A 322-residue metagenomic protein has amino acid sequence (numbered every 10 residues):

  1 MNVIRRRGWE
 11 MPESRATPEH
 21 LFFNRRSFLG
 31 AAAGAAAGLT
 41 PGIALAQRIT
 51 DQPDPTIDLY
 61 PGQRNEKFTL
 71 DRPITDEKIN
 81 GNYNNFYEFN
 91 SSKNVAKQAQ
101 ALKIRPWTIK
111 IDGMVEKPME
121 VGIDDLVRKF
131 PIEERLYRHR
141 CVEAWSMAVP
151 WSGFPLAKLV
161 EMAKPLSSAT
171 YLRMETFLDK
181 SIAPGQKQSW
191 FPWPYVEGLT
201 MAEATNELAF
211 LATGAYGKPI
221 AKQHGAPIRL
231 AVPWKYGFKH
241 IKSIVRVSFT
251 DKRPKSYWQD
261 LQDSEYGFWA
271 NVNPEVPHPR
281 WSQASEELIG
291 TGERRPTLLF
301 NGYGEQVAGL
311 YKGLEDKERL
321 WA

Functional and structural regions predicted by a protein language model:
M1-F23, A36-A37, Q47: N-terminal secretory signal peptides
M1-I4, G8, P41, L211 (+1 more regions): Generic preference for hydrophobic/aromatic residues in regular secondary structure cores
R7-W9, T17, S27, A231 (+1 more regions): Small/flexible residues
H20-L21, R26, A37, I43 (+2 more regions): Short non-domain terminal segments
S27-R48, L230: N-terminal export signals
R48-A322: Structured, non-membrane catalytic/scaffold regions adjacent to prosthetic-group chemistry
